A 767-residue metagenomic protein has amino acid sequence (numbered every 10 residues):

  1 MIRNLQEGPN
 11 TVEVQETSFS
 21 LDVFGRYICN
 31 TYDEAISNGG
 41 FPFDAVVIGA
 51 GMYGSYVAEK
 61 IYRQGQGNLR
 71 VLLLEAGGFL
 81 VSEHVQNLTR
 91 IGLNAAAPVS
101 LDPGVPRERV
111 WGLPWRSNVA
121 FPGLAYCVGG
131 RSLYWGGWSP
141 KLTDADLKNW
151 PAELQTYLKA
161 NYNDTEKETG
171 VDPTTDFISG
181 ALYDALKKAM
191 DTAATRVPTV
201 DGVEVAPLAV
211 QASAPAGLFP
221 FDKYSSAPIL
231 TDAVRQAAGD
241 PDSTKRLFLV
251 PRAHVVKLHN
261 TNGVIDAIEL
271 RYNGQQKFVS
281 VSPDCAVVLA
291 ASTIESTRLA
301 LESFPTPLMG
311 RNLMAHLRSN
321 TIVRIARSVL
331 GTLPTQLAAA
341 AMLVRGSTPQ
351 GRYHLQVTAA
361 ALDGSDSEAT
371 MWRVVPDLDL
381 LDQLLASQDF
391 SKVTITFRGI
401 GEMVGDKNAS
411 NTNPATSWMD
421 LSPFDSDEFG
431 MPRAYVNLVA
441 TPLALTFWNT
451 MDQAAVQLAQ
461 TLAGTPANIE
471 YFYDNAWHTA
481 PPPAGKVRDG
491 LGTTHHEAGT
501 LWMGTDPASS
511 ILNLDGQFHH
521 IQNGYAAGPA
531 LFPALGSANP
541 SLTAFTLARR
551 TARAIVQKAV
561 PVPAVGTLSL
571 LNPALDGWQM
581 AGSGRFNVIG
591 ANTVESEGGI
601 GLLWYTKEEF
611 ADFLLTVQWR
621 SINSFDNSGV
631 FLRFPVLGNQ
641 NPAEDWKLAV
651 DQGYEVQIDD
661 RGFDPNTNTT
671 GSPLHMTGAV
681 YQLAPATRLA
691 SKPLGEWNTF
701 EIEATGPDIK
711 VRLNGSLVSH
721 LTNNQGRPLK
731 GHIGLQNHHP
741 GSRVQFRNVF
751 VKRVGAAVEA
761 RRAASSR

Functional and structural regions predicted by a protein language model:
M1-D44, R63, G67, Q557 (+1 more regions): Extreme N-terminal leader/targeting segments of oxidoreductases
F43-L72: N-terminal Rossmann-like FAD-binding beta1-loop-alpha1 element of flavoenzymes
Y62-T89, L258, E269-L343, G528 (+2 more regions): Glycine-rich loop(s) and the adjacent beta-strand/alpha-helix scaffold that form part
G78, L289-A291, S296-T297, L301-N411 (+3 more regions): Mid-to-C-terminal "cap/lid" subdomains and adjacent gly/pro-rich loops that border and regulate access to redox
H84-V85, I91-S179, A185, G405-D425: Redox-cofactor-proximal catalytic regions of oxidoreductases
A145-D146, P151-K257, T261, P466-Y473 (+1 more regions): Conserved redox-cofactor binding core of oxidoreductases
V250-P251, V256-K257, T450-P533: A glycine-rich dinucleotide-binding beta-alpha-beta segment and adjacent secondary-structure elements that constitute
P563-R767: Carbohydrate-interacting regions of secretory-pathway proteins
